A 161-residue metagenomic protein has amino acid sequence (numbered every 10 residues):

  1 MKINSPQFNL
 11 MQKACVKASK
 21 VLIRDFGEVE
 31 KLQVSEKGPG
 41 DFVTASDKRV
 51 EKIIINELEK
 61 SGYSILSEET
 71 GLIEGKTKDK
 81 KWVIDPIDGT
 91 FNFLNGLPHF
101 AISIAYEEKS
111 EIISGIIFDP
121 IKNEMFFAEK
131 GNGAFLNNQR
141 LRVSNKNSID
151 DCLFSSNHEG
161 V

Functional and structural regions predicted by a protein language model:
M1-I87: N-terminal subdomain of lithium-sensitive/metallo-dependent phosphomonoesterases centered on the IMPase/IPPase/PAP
L22, D47, L58, T90 (+3 more regions): Residue-level signal for inorganic ion chemistry
V29, F100, A128-N132: A short, compositionally biased
V34-E36, T44-A45, E74, F93-G96 (+3 more regions): Generic structural "secondary-structure junction" signal
S61, P98-F100, D150-C152: A generic structural signal for short beta-strands and their flanking turns/coil linkers
E69-G71, I87-T90, N138, H158: Short, well-ordered turn and helix-capping elements at secondary-structure junctions
K78-I121: Glycine-rich active-site/cofactor-binding loop and its immediate structural neighborhood
A105-V161: Acidic beta-strand-loop-alpha-helix segment within the catalytic core of divalent metal-dependent phosphate-processing
